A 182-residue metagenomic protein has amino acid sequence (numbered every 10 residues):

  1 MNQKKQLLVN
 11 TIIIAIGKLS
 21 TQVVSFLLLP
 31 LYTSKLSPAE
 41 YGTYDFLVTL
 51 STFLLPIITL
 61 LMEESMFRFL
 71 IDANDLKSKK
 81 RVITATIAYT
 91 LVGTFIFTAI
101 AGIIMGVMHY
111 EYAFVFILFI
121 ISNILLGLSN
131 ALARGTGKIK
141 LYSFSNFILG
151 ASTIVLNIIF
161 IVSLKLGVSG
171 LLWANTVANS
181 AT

Functional and structural regions predicted by a protein language model:
M1, M66, N130-G135, I139 (+2 more regions): C-terminal transmembrane helix end/exit motif
N2-K5, T33-E40, T52-A88, R134-K140: Transmembrane-helix boundary and interhelical linker motifs in polytopic inner-membrane proteins
K5-E63, G150-I154: Signature of the first transmembrane helix
I14, F26, Y41-G42, V82 (+3 more regions): Alpha-helical transmembrane segments and their helix-entry boundary regions
L29, T33, P56, A101 (+4 more regions): Structural signal for membrane-spanning alpha-helices in multi-pass inner-membrane proteins, emphasizing helix cores
T52, I87-F119, S169-T182: Short alpha-helical transmembrane segments in multi-pass integral membrane proteins
F69, N123-N146: Membrane-interface junctions at transmembrane-helix termini in multi-pass inner-membrane proteins
F144-T182: Hydrophobic alpha-helical transmembrane segments
